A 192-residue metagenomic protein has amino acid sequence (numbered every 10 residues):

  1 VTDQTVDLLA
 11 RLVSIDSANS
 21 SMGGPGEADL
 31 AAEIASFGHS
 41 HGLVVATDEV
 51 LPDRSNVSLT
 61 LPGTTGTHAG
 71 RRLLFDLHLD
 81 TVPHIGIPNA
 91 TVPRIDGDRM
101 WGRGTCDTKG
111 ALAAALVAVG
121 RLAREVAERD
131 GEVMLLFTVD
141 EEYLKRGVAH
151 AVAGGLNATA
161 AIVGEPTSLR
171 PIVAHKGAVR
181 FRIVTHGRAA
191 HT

Functional and structural regions predicted by a protein language model:
V1-T105, R124, E128-R129: Acidic/His- and Gly-rich active-site-bordering loop/insert found across diverse amide/peptide-bond hydrolases
A46-E49, R182-T192: Metal-dependent amide/peptide-bond hydrolase catalytic core, centered on the "pita-bread" metallohydrolase fold
L59, L77, P93, L135-F137 (+1 more regions): Preference for bulky hydrophobic residues occupying beta-strand positions in well-ordered beta-sheet regions
L73-F75, I162, R188: Residue-level marker for buried hydrophobic side chains located in beta-strands that build the well-ordered beta-sheet
H78, H175, H191-T192: Histidine-centered active-site/metal-ligand motif
R99-A114, H191: Glycine/serine-rich anion-binding loops at beta->alpha junctions that coordinate negatively charged ligand groups
T108-R180, V184: Acidic/histidine-rich catalytic neighborhood of metal-dependent amide-processing enzymes
